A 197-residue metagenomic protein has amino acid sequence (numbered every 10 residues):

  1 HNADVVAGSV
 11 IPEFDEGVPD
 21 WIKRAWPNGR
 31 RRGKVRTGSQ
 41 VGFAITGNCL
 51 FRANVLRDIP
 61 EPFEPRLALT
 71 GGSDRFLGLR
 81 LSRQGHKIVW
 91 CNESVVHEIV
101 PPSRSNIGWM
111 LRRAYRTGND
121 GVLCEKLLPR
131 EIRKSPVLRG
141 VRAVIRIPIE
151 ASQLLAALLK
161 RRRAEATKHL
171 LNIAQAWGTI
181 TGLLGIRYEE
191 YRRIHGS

Functional and structural regions predicted by a protein language model:
H1-W21: Conserved donor NDP-sugar-binding/catalytic core segment of glycosyltransferases
G8-S9, K23-G42, R57: Short, flexible, basic/aromatic active-site loop/helix in glycosyltransferases
G42, C49, R75, V89: Residues that recognize and position ribonucleotide moieties
I45-P60: Conserved nucleotide-sugar donor-binding and metal-coordinating catalytic region shared by glycosyltransferases
N54, F76, V95: Active-site phosphate/pyrophosphate-handling residues
P65-A68, H86-K87, C91-G108, D120: Active-site donor/metal-binding and catalytic loop motifs of nucleotide-sugar-dependent glycosylation enzymes
A68-L79: Acidic donor-binding loop at a coil-to-helix junction in glycosyltransferase catalytic cores that engages
R112-R116, R130-S197: Non-catalytic, C-terminal membrane-associated alpha-helical segments of glycosyltransferases
